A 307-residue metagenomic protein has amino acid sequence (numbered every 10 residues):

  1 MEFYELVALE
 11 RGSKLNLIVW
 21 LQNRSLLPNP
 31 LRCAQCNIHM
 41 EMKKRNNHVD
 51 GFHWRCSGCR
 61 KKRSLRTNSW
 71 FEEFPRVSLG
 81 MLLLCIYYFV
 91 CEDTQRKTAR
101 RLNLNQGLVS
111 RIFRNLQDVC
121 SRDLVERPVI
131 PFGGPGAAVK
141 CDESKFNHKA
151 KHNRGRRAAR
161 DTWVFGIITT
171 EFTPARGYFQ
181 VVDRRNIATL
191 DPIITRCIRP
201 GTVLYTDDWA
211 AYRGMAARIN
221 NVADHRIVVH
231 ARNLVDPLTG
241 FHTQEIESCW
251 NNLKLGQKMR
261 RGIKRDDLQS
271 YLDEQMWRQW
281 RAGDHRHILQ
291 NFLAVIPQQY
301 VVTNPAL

Functional and structural regions predicted by a protein language model:
M1-L307: Residue-level recognition of single "structural anchor" positions that define or cap local secondary structure
